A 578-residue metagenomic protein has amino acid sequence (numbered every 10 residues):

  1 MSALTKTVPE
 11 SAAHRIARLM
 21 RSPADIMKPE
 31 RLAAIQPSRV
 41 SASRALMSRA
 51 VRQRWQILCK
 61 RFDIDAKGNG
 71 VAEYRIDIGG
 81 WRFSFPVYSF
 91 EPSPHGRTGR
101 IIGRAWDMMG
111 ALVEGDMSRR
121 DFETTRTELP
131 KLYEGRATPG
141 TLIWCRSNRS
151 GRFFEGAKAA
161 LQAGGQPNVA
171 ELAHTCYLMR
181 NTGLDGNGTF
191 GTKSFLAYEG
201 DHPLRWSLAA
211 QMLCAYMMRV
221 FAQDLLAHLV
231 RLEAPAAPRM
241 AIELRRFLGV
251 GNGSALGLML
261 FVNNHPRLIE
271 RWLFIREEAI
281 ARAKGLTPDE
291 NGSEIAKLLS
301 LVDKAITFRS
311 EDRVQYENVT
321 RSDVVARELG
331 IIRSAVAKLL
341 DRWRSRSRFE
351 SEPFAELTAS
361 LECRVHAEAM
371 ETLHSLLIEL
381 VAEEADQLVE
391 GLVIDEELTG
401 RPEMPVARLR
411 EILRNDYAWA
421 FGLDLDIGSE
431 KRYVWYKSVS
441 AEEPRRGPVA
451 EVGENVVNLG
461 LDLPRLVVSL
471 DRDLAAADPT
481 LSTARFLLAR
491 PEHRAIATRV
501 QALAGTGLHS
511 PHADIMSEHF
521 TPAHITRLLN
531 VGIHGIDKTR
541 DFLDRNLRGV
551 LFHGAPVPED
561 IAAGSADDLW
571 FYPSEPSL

Functional and structural regions predicted by a protein language model:
V8-A34, K67-A72, W81-F83, T307: Long, solvent-exposed non-transmembrane regions
A34-R61: Amphipathic alpha-helical segments
V51-W106, V406-E411, D416-L425, K431-W435 (+1 more regions): Amphipathic, interaction-prone secondary-structure segments
R75, E134-L208, L213-E294, D303 (+3 more regions): Non-transmembrane, interaction-prone alpha-helical and coil segments associated with secretion and export
D77-W144, F195, M212-A215, R219 (+14 more regions): Intrinsically disordered, low-complexity regulatory segments enriched in Ser/Thr/Pro and charged residues
Q223, P235-P238, V250, K284 (+11 more regions): Acidic, metal-dependent phosphodiester-chemistry machinery of nucleic-acid enzymes
A296, T320, G330-A337, R346-L543: Intrinsically disordered, low-complexity segments enriched in Gly and acidic/Ser/Thr residues that form flexible
D514-L578: Long, highly charged alpha-helical interaction/scaffolding segments
